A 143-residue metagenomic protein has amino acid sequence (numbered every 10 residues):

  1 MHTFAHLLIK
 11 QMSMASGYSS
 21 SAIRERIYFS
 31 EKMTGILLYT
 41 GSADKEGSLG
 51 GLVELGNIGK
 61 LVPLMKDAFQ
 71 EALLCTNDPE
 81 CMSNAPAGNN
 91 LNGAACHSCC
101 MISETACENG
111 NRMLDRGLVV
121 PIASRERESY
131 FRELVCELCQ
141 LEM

Functional and structural regions predicted by a protein language model:
M1-M143: C-terminal accessory domains/tails appended to large, multi-domain proteins
